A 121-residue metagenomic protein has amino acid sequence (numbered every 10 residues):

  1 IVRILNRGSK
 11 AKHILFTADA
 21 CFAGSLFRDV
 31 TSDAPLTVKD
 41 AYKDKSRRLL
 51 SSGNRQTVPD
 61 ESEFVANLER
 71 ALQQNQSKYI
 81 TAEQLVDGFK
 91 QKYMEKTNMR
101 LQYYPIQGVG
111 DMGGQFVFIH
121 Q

Functional and structural regions predicted by a protein language model:
I1-Q121: Cysteine endopeptidase catalytic domains of the caspase/legumain-like
